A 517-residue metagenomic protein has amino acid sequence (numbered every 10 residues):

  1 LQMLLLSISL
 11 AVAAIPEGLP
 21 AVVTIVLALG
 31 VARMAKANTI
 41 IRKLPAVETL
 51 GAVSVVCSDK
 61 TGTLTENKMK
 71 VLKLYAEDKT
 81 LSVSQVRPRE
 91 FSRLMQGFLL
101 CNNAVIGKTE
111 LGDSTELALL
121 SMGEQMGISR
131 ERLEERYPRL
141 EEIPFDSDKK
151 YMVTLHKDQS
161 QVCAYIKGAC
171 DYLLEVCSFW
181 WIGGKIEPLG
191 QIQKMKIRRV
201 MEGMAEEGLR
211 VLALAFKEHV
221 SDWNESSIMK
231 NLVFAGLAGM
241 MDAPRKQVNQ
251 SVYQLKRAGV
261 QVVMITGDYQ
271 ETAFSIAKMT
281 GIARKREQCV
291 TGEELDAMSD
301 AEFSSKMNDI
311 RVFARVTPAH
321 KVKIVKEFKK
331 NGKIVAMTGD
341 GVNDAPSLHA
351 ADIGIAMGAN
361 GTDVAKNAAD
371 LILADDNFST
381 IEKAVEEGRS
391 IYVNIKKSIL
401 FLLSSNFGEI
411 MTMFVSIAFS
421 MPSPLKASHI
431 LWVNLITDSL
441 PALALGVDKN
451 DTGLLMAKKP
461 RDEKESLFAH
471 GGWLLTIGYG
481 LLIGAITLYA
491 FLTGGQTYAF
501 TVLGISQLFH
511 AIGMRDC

Functional and structural regions predicted by a protein language model:
L1-M456, L467, L481, F500 (+1 more regions): Conserved cytosolic headpiece of P-type ATPases
T437, L482-G484, T497-A511: Generic alpha-helical transmembrane segments
P460-L481, G494: Membrane-water interface at loop-to-transmembrane-helix junctions
A485-Y489: Membrane-embedded helix-loop-helix hairpins and adjacent transmembrane boundary segments in multi-pass transporters
A490-Q496: Membrane-helix interface and helix-disruption motif detector
A511-C517: C-terminal ends of transmembrane helices
